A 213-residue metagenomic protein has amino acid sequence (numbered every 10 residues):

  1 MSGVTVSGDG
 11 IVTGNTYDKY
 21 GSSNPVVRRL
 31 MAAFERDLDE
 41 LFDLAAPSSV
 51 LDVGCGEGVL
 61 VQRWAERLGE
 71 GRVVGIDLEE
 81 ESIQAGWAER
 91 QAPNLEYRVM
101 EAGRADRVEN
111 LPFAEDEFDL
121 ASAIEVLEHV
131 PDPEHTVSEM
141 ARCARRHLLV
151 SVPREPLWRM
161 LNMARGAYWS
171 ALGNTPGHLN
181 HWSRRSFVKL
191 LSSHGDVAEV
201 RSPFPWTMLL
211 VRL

Functional and structural regions predicted by a protein language model:
M1-A114, V137, A164-G195, E199-L213: Conserved N-terminal segment of class I S-adenosyl-L-methionine
S122: A conserved beta-strand element that flanks and buttresses the S-adenosyl-L-methionine
V126: Hydrophobic adenine-recognition pocket in adenosine-nucleotide-binding enzymes
H129: Histidine-centered divalent metal-coordination motifs
E134-L148: A short glycine-rich, Lys/Arg-flanked "PGG" loop and its adjoining helix->strand segment in the class I
L149-A171: Conserved class I S-adenosyl-L-methionine
